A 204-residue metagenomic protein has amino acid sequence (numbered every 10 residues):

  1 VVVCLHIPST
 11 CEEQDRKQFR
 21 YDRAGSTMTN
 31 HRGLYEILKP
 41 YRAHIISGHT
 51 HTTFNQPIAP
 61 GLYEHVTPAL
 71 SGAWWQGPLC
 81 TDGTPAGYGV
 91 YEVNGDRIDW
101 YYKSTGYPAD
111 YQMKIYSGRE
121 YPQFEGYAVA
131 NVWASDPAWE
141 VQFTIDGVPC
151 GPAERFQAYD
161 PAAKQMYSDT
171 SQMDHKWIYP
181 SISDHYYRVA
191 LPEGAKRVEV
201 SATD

Functional and structural regions predicted by a protein language model:
V1-H65, G126: His/acidic metal-ligating clusters that form di-metal
Q14, Y111, P152-E154: Outer-membrane beta-barrel proteins
T52-T53, A86-G89, Q172-D174: Short small/polar-residue motifs
I58, M113, C150-G151: Short secondary-structure transition/capping segments
L62-D146, D184-D204: Binuclear metal-dependent phosphoesterase catalytic core
W139-K164: Extended low-complexity, serine/threonine- and proline-enriched intrinsically disordered segments
D160-V189: Aromatic sugar-binding surface patches on proteins that engage polysaccharides or sugar-phosphate polymers
